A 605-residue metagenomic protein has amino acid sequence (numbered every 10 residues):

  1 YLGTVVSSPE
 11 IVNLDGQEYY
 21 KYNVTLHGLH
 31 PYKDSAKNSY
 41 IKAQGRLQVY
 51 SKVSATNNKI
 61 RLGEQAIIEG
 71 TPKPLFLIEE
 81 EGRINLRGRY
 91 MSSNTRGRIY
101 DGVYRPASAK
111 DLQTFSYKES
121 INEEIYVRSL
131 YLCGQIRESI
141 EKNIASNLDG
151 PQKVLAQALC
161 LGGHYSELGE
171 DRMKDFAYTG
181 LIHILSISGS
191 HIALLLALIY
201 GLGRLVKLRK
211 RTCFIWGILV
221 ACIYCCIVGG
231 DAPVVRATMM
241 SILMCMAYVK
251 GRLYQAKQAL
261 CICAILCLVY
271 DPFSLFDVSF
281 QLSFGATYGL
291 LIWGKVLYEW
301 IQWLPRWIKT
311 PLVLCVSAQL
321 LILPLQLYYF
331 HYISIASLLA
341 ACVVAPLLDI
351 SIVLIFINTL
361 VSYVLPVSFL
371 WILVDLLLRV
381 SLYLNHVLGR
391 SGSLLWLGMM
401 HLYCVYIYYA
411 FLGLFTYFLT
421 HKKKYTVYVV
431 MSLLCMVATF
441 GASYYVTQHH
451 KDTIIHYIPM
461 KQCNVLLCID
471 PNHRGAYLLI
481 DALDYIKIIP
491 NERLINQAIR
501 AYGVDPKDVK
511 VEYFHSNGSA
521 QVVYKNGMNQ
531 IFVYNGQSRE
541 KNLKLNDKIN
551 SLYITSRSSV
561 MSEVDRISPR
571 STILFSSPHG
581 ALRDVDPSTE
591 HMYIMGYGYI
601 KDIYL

Functional and structural regions predicted by a protein language model:
Y1-H183, R493: Membrane-interface helix/helix-cap signal primarily in integral membrane proteins
G3, G70, L159, S188 (+7 more regions): Divalent metal-coordination and catalytic microenvironments
T25-H27, N57-N58, L62, G88-Y90 (+1 more regions): Non-globular, low-confidence helical/coil segments that flank catalytic cores
Y126, L130, G134, C160-Y165 (+6 more regions): Hydrophobic alpha-helical transmembrane segments
L168-L338, H401-H450, T572-I573, P578: Hydrophobic alpha-helical transmembrane segments in multi-pass membrane proteins
L290-W396: Alpha-helical transmembrane segments of multi-pass integral membrane proteins
